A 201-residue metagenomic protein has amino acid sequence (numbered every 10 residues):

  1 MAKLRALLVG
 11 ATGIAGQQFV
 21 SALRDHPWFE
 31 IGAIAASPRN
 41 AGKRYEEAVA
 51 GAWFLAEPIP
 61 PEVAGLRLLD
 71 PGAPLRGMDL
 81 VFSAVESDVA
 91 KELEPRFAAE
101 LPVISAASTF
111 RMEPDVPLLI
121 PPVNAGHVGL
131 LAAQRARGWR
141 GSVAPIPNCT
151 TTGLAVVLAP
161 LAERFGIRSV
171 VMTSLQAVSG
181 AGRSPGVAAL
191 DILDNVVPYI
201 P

Functional and structural regions predicted by a protein language model:
M1-I192, V196-I200: N-terminal Rossmann-like NAD(P) cofactor-binding subdomain of oxidoreductases, focused on the glycine-rich
